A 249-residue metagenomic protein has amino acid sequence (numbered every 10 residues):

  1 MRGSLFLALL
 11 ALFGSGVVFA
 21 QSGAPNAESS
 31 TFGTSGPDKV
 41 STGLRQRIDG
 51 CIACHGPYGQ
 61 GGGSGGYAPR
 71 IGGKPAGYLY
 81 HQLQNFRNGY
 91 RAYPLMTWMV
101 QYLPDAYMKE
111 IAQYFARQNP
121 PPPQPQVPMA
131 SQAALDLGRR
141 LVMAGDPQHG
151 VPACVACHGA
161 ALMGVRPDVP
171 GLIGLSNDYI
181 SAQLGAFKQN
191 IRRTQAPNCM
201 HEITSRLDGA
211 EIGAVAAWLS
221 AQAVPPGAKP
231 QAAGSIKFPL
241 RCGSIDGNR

Functional and structural regions predicted by a protein language model:
S4-G16: Bacterial N-terminal signal peptides
Q21-V40, R45-D49, P57, R91-M163 (+1 more regions): Flexible coil segments in periplasmic/lumen-exposed cytochrome c-class electron-transfer proteins
G56-G61, G73, G159, G174: Periodic glycine anchor positions in long extracellular repeat architectures
S64-R70, R166-G171: Short cysteine/histidine-rich zinc-coordinating motifs and their immediately flanking basic loops
R70-G73, Q101, G171-L172, R206: Tandem-repeat/low-complexity and Cys-motif detector
P75-T97, G174-G185, Q189-N198, G234: Extended intrinsically disordered, low-complexity coil regions enriched in Ser, Thr, Gly, Ala and often Pro
